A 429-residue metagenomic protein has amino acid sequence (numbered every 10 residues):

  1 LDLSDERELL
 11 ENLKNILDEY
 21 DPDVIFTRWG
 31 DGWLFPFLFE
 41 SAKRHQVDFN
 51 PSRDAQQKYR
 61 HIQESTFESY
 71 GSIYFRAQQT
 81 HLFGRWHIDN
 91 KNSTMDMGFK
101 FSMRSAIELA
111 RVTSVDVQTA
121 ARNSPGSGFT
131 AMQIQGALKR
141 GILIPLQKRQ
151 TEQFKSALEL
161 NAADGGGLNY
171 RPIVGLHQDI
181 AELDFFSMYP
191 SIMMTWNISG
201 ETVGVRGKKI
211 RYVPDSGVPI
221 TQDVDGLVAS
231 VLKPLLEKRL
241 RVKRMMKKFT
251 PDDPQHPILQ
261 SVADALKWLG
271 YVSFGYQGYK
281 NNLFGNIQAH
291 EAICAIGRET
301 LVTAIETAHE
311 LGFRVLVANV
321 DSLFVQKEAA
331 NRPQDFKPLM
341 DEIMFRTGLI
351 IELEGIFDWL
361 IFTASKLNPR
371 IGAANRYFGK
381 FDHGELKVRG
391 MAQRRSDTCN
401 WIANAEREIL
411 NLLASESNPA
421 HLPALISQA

Functional and structural regions predicted by a protein language model:
L1, D89, D223-F284: Active-site cores of enzymes that catalyze phosphoryl transfer or operate on phosphate-rich substrates
D2-F101: Conserved DEDDh/DEDDy metal-dependent 3′-5′ exonuclease domain
W29-D31, F35-S41, I192-M193, Q326-A329 (+1 more regions): A short acidic (Asp/Glu
V47-R53, M103-E108, N197-K208: Cytochrome P450 catalytic domain signature, combining two hallmark sequence patches
G84-N197, P257-T307, V317, E328 (+1 more regions): Common nucleic-acid-contacting/processivity interface regions adjacent to the catalytic cores of nucleic-acid enzymes
L183-V218: Extended active-site and interfacial segments that coordinate phosphate-rich ligands in large catalytic machineries
R239, G270, G312-Q326: Catalytic palm active-site di-aspartate
Q326-A429: C-terminal polymerase-core module
